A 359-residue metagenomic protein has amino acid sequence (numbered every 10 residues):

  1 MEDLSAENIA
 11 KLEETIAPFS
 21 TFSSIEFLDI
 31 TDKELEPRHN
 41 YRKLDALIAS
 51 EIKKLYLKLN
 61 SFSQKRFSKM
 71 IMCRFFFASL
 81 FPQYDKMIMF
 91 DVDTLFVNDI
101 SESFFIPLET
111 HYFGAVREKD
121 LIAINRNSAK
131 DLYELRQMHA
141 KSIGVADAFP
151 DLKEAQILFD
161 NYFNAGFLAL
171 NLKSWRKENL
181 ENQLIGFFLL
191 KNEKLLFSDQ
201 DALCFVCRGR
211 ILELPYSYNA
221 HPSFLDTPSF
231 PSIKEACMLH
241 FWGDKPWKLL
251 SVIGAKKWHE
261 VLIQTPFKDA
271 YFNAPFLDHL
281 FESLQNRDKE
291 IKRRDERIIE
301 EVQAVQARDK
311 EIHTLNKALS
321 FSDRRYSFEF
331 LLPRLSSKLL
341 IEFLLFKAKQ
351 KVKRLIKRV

Functional and structural regions predicted by a protein language model:
L4-K11, I122-I124, S327: Short, charged/polar "capping" segments at the starts of alpha-helices and the immediately preceding loops
N8-T21, A129: Short, aromatic/basic amphipathic alpha-helical patches
P18-S79: Active-site-proximal specificity loops/subdomain of glycosyltransferases
E36-F62, N125-E154: Charged, glycine/proline-rich intrinsically disordered loops and linkers
M87: Short aromatic/hydrophobic "clamp" motif used to bind/position activated sugar donors
F90: Catalytic metal- and UDP-sugar-binding loop of GT-A-like glycosyltransferases, i.e., residues flanking the conserved
T94-Y133: Conserved donor-nucleotide/metal-binding helix-loop-beta segment in metal-dependent transferases, i.e., the alpha-helix
G144-F149, E154-F321, Y326-F328: A glycosyltransferase accessory/donor-loop signature
